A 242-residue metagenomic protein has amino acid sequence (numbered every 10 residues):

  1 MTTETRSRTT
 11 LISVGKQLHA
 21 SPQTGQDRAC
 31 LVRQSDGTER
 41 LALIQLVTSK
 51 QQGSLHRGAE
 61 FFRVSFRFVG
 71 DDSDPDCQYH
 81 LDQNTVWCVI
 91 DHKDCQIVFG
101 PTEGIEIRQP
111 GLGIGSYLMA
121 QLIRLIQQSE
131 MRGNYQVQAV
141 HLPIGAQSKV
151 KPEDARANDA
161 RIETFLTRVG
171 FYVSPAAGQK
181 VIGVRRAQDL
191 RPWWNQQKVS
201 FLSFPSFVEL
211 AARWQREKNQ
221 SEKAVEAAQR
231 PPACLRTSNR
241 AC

Functional and structural regions predicted by a protein language model:
M1-P110, Q128-Q136, V150-E163, T167-C242: Non-catalytic substrate-recognition and accessory regions of acyl/acetyltransferase enzymes
G111-L122: Glycine-rich acyl-CoA binding loop
Q121-S129: A generic secondary-structure signal
Q138-V150: Ankyrin-repeat boundary/"N-cap" motif
